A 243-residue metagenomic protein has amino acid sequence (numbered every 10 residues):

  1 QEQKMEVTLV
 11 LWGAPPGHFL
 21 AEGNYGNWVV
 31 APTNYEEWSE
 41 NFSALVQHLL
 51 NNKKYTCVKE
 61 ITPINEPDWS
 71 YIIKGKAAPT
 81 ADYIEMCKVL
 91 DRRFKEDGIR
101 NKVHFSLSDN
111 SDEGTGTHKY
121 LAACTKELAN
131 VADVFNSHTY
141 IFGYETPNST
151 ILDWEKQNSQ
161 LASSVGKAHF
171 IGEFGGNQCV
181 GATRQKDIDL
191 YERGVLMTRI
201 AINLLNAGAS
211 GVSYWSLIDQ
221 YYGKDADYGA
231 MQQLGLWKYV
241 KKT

Functional and structural regions predicted by a protein language model:
Q1-F142: Substrate-binding cleft and catalytic face of glycoside hydrolase catalytic domains, especially the flexible beta-alpha
K4-E6, A168, S210-G211: Residue-level detector of anion-binding/catalytic polar loops
N24-Y25, I72-A78, P147-S149, A182-Y191: Short, flexible/disordered intra-domain loops and linkers
A81-I84, A129, N148, L152 (+2 more regions): Conserved structured core elements
E96, T125-T183: Glycoside hydrolase catalytic-domain groove-lining segments
G175-T243: Aromatic/acidic polysaccharide-binding cleft in carbohydrate-active enzymes
